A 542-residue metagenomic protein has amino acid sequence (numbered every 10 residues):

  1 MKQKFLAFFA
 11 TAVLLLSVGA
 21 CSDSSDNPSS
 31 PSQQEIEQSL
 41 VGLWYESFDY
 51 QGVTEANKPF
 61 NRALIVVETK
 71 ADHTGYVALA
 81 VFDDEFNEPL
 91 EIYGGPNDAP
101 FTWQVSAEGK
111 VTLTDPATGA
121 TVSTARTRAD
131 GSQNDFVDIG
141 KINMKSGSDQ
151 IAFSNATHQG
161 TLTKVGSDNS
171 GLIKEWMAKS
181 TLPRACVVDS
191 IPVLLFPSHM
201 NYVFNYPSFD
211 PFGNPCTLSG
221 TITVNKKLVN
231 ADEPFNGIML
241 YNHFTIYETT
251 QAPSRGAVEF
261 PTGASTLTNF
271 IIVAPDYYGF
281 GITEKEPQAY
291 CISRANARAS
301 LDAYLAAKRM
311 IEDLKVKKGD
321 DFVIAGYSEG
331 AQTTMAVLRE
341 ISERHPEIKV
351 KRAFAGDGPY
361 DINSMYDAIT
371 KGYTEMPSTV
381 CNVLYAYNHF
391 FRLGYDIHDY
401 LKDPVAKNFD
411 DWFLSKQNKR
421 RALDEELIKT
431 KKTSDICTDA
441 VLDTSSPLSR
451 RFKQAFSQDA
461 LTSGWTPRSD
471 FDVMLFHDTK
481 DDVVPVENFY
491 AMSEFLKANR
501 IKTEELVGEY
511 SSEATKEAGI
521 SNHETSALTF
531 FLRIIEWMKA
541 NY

Functional and structural regions predicted by a protein language model:
L14-S47, S154, Q159-V165: Bacterial Sec-dependent N-terminal signal peptides
D49-G52, A99, Q104, S146 (+1 more regions): Catalytic-loop region of hydrolases
E55-T121: N-terminal glycine/threonine-rich, aromatic-flanked beta-hairpin/loop signature
F212-S219, N225-L267: Short, surface-exposed "cap/lid" segments of acyl-processing enzymes
Y290-D313: Alpha/beta-hydrolase active-site loop
G356-T466: Accessory cap/linker subdomain of secreted extracellular hydrolases
D367, L448-A455, K480-V483, Y490-A491 (+1 more regions): C-terminal catalytic histidine-bearing segment of alpha/beta-hydrolase fold enzymes
S469, M474-D481: Short beta-strand/loop motif that positions the catalytic acidic residue of the alpha/beta-hydrolase fold
